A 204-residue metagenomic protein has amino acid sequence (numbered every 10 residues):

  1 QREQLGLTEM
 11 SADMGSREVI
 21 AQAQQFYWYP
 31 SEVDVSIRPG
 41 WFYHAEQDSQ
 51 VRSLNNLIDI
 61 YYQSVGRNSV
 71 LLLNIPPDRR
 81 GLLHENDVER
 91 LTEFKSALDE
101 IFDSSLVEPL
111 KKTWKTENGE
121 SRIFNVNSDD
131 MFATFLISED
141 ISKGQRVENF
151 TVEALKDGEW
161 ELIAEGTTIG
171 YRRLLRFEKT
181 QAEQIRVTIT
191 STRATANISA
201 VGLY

Functional and structural regions predicted by a protein language model:
Q1-D157, L162-T167, Y171-F177, T188-S199: Mature catalytic domains of secreted/periplasmic carbohydrate-active enzymes
A182-R186: Short, conserved beta-strand segments of beta-strand-rich sandwich/propeller modules, principally
G202-Y204: Short beta-strand edge segments in extracellular beta-sheet folds
